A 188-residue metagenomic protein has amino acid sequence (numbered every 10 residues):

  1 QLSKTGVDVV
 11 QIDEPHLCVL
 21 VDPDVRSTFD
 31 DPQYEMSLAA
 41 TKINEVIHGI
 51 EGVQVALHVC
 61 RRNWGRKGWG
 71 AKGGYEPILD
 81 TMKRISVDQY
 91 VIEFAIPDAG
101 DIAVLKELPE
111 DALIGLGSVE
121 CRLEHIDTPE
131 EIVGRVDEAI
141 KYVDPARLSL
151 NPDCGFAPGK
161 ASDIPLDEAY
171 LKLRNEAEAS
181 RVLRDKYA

Functional and structural regions predicted by a protein language model:
Q1-A188: Domain-level signal for soluble alpha/beta catalytic cores
